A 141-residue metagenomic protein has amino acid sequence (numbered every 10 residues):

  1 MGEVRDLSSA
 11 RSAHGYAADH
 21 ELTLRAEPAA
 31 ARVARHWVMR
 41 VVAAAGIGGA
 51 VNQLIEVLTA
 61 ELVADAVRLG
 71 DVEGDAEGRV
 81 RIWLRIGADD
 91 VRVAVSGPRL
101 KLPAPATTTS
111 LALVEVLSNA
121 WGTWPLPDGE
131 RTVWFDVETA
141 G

Functional and structural regions predicted by a protein language model:
M1-E21, V67-G141: Conserved beta-strand-loop-beta-strand hairpin that lines the nucleotide-binding pocket of ATP/GTP-utilizing enzymes
M1-V57: Bergerat-fold GHKL ATPase/HATPase_c domain
G49-G74: Conserved ATP-binding N-box helix of the HATPase_c
